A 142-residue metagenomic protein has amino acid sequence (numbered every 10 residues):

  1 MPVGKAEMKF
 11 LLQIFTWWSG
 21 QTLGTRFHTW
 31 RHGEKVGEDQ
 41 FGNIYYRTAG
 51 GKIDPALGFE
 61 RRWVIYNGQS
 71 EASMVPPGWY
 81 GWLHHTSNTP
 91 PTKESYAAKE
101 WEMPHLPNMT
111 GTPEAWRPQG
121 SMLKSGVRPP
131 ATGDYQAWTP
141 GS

Functional and structural regions predicted by a protein language model:
P2-N43, T48-S142: N- and C-terminal low-complexity/disordered segments
